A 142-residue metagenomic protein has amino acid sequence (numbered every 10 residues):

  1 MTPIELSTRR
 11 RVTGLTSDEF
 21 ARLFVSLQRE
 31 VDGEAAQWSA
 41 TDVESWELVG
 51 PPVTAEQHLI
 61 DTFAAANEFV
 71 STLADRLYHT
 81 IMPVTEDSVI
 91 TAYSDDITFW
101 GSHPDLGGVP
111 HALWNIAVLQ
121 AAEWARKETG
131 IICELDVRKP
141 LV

Functional and structural regions predicted by a protein language model:
M1-T13: A short, Lys/Arg-rich alpha-helix, primarily the initiator
L6, F20-A21, V43-W46: Conserved hydrophobic/aromatic packing and binding residues within compact polymer-binding modules
V12, L23, K127-E128: Residues at alpha-helix termini
V25-R29, E68, R126: A general structural signal for alpha-helical elements within enzymatic catalytic domains
V25-T54: Recognition helix of helix-turn-helix/homeodomain-like DNA-binding domains that insert into the DNA major groove
T54-V70: Short Lys/Arg-enriched helix C-cap and helix-to-coil transition segments that create basic nucleic-acid-contact patches
S71-V142: Helix-turn-helix/homeodomain-like alpha-helical modules used for DNA recognition and transcription-factor dimerization
